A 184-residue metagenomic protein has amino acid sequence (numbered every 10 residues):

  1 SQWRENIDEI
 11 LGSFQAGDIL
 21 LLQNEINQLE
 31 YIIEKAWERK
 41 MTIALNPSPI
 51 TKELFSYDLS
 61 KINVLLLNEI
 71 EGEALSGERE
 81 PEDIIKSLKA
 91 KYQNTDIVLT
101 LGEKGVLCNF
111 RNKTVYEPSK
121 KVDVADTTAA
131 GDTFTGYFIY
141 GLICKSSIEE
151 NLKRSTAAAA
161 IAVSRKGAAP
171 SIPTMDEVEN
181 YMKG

Functional and structural regions predicted by a protein language model:
S1-T114: Ribokinase/PfkB-type carbohydrate-kinase core domain
K52-E53, P81-G184: Conserved phosphate-binding/catalytic region of the ribokinase-like
